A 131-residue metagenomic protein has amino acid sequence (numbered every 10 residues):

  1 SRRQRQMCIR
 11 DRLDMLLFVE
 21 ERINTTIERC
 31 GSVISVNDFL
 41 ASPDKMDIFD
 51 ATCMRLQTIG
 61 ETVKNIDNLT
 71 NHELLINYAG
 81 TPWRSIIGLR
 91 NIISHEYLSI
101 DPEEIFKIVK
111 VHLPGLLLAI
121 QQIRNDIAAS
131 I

Functional and structural regions predicted by a protein language model:
S1-I9: Single conserved hydrophobic/aromatic residue that forms the stacking wall/gate of nucleotide- or nucleobase-binding
R12-M54: N-terminal first-folded block
L17-E20, N24, Q57, N91 (+2 more regions): Generic structural signal for well-ordered, non-transmembrane alpha-helical segments in soluble/cytosolic regions
T26-L40, I66, T70, Y97-I100 (+2 more regions): Secondary-structure edge/capping motif, primarily at the C-terminal ends of alpha-helices and the immediately following
R55-D67: Short, contiguous, well-structured surface segments enriched in hydrophobic/aromatic residues
N68-R84: Short, mixed-charge amphipathic alpha-helical segments
P82-I100: Histidine-centered, metal-coordinating catalytic motifs and their short helical/loop contexts
S94-A128: Charge-enriched, short contiguous segments at helix-coil
